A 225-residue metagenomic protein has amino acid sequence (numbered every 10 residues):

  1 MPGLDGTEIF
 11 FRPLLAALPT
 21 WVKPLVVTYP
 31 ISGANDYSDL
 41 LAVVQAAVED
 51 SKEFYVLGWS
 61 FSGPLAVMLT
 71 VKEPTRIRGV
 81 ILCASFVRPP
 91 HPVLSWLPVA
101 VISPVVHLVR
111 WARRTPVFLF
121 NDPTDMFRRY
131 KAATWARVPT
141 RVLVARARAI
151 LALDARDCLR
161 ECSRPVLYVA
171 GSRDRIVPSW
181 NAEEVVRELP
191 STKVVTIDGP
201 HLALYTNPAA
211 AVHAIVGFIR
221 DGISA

Functional and structural regions predicted by a protein language model:
M1-A34: Conserved HGGG/HGGXW glycine-rich cap/lid loop of the alpha/beta-hydrolase fold
Y37, V71-K72, R76-L108: Flexible "cap/lid" loop of the alpha/beta hydrolase fold
G58-S62, A66: Gly/Ala-rich beta-loop-alpha elbow adjacent to hydrolase catalytic centers
V93, V109-R160: Conserved alpha/beta-hydrolase catalytic His-Asp/Glu region
C162, Y168-A170, D174: Short beta-strand/loop motif that positions the catalytic acidic residue of the alpha/beta-hydrolase fold
R175-N181: Conserved alpha/beta-hydrolase "acid-adjacent" motif
V186-L202: Catalytic histidine neighborhood in serine/cysteine hydrolases with alpha/beta-hydrolase-type architecture
G199-H213: Catalytic histidine-centered segment of alpha/beta-hydrolase-like enzymes
